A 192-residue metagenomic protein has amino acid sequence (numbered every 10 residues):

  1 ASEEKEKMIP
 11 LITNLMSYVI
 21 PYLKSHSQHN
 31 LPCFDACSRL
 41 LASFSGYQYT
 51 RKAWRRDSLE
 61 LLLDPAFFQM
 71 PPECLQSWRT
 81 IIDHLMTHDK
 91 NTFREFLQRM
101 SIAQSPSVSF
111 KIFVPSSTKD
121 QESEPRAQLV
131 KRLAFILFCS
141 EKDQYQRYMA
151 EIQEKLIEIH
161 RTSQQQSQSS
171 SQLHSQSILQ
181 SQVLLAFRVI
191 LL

Functional and structural regions predicted by a protein language model:
A1-D143, R147-Q166, H174-L192: Alpha-helical solenoid cores of large eukaryotic proteins
